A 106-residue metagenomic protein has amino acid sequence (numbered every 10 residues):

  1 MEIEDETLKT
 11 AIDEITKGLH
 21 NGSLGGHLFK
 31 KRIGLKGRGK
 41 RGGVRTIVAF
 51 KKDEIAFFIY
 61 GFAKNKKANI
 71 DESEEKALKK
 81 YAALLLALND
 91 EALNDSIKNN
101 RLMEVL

Functional and structural regions predicted by a protein language model:
M1-I33: N-terminal first-folded block
N21-F62: Basic/aromatic recognition patch in beta-strand/loop cores that engages polyanionic ligands
A49-L106: Enriched for short, Lys/Arg-rich terminal
